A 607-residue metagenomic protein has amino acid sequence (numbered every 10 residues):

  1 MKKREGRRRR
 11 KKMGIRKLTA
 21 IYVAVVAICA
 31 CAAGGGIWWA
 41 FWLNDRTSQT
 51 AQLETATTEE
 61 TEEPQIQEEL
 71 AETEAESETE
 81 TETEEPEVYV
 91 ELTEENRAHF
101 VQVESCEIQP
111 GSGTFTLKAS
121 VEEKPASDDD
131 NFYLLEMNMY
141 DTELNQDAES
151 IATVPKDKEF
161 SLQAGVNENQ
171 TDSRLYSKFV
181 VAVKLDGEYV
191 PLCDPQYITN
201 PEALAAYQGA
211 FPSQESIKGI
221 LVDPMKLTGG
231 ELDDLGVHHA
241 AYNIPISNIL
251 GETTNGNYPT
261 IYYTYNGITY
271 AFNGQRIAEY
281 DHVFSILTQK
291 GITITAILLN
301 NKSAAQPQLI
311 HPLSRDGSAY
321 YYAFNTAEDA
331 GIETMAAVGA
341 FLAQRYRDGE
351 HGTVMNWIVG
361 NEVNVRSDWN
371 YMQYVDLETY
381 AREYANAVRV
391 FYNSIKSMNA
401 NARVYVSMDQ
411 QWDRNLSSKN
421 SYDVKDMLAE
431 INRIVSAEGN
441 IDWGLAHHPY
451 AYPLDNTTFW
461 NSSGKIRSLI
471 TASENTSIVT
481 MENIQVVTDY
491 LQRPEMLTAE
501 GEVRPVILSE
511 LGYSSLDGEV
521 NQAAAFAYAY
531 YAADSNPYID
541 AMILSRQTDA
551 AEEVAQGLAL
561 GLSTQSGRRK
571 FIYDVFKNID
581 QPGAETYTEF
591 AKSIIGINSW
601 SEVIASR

Functional and structural regions predicted by a protein language model:
M1-T79, T83: Gram-positive cell-envelope targeting signals
E85-G111: Short, compositionally biased P/S/T/A/G/V-rich stretches that sit at domain boundaries
G111-A126: Aromatic/hydrophobic beta-strand junction motif of beta-rich domains
E123, G165-N167, L192-N248, T253-T254: Boundary/entry segment of secreted carbohydrate-active catalytic domains
D172-P191: Short, aromatic- and glycine-rich surface loops/edge beta-strands on solvent-exposed regions
G229, M335-V338, E350-M355, T379-V520: Noncatalytic carbohydrate-binding groove/subsite architecture in carbohydrate-active enzymes
H238-L416, Y452, D549-G557: Substrate-binding cleft and catalytic face of glycoside hydrolase catalytic domains, especially the flexible beta-alpha
Y258-T260, G317-S318, R347, D368 (+1 more regions): Aromatic-rich peripheral "rim/lid" segments of glycoside hydrolase catalytic domains that contact and position glycan
